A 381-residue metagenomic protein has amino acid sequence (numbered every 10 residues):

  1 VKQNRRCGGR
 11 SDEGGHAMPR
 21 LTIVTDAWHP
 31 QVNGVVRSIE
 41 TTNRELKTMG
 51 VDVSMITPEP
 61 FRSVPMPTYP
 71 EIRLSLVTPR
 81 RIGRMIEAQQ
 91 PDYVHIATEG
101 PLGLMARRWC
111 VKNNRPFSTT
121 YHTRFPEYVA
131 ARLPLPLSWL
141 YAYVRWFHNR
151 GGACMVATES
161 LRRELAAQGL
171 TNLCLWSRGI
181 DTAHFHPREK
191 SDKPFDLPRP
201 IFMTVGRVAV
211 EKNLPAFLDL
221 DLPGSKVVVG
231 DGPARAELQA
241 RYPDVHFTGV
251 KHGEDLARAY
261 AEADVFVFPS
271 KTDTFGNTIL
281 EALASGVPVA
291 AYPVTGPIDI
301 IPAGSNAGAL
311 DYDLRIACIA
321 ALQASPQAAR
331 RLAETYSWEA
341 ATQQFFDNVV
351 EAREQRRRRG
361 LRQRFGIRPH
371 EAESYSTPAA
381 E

Functional and structural regions predicted by a protein language model:
Y141-R188: Donor nucleotide-sugar binding/catalytic pocket of nucleotide-sugar-dependent glycosyltransferases
P194-V227: Conserved donor-binding/catalytic core segment of Leloir-type glycosyltransferases
A236-E254: Nucleotide-activated donor-binding/catalytic signature segment of Leloir-type glycosyltransferases, i.e., the conserved
V250, R258-A263, F345: Short alpha-helical donor nucleotide-sugar binding micro-motif in glycosyltransferases
K271: Aromatic "clamp/platform" in nucleotide-sugar-dependent glycosyltransferases that forms part of the donor/acceptor
P288-A291: Short hydrophobic beta-strand element within catalytic cores of glycosyltransferases and related nucleotide-activated
V294, I298-Q323: Change "using UDP/GDP/dTDP sugars" to "using nucleotide sugars
Q323-E371: A charged, aromatic-enriched C-terminal amphipathic alpha-helix characteristic of glycosyltransferases across folds
